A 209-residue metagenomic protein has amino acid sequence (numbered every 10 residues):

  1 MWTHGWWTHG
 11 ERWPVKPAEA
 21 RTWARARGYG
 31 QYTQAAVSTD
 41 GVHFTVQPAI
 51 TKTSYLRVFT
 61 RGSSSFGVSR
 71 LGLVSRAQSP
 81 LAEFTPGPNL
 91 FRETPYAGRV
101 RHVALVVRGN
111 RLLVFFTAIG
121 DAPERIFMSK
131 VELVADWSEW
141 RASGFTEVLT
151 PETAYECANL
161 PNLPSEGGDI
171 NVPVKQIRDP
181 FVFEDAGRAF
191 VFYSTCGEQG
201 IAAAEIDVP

Functional and structural regions predicted by a protein language model:
M1-P209: Carbohydrate-active catalytic/glycan-binding domains of CAZyme proteins, especially the secreted or lumenal ectodomains
